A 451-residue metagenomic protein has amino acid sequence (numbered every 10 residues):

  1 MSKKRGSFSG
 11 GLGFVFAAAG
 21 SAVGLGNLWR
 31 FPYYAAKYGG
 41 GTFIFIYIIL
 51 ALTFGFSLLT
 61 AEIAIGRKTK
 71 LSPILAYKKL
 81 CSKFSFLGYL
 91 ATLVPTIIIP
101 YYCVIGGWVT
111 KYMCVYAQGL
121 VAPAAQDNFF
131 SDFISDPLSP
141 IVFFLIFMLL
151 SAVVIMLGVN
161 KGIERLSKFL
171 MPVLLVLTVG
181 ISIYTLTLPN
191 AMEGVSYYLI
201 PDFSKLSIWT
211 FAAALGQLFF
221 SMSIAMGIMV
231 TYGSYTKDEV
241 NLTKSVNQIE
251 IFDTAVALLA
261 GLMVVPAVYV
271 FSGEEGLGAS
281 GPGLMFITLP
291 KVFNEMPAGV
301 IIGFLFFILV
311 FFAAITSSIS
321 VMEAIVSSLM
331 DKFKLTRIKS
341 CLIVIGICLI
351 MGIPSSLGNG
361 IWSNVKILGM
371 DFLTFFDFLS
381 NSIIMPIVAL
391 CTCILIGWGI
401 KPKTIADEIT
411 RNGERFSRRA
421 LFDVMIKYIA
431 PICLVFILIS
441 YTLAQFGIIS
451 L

Functional and structural regions predicted by a protein language model:
M1-S2, G106-S135, Y235-E239, K244 (+5 more regions): Helix-loop-helix connectors at the membrane interface of multi-pass transporters/channels
M1-W29, L58-I63, R67-K79, F86 (+2 more regions): Membrane-interface "cap" regions at the ends of multi-pass membrane proteins
S2-F8, E164, K168-I315, K339-S340 (+1 more regions): Membrane-embedded translocation segments of transport machinery
S2-R5, Y33-Y38, K68-L90, C103-N160 (+5 more regions): Inter-helical loop and helix-membrane interface segments of multi-pass membrane transporters/permeases
G10-L50, G233, T243-N247, I251-T254 (+2 more regions): Transmembrane helix-boundary motif of multi-pass solute transporters/channels
A35-A61, L87, I384-P386: Extracellular loop-to-transmembrane helix junctions
A314-S320, C341-V344, C348-N359, T374-D407: Hydrophobic alpha-helical segments of multi-pass membrane transport proteins
D371-I394, R418-L451: A generic transmembrane alpha-helix motif of multi-pass inner-membrane proteins
